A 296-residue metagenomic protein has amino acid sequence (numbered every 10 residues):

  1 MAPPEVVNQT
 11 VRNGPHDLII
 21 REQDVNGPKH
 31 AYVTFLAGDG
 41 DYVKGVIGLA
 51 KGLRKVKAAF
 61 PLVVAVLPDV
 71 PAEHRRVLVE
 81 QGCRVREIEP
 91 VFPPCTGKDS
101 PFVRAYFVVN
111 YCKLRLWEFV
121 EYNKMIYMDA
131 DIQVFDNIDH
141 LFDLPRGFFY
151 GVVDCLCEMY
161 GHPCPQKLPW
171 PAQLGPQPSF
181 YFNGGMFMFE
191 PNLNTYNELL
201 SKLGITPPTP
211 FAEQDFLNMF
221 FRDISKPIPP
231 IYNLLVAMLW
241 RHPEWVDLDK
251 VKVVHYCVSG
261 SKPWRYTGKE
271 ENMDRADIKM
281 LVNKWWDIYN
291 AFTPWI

Functional and structural regions predicted by a protein language model:
M1-I296: Glycosyltransferase catalytic domains, chiefly GT-A lineage
